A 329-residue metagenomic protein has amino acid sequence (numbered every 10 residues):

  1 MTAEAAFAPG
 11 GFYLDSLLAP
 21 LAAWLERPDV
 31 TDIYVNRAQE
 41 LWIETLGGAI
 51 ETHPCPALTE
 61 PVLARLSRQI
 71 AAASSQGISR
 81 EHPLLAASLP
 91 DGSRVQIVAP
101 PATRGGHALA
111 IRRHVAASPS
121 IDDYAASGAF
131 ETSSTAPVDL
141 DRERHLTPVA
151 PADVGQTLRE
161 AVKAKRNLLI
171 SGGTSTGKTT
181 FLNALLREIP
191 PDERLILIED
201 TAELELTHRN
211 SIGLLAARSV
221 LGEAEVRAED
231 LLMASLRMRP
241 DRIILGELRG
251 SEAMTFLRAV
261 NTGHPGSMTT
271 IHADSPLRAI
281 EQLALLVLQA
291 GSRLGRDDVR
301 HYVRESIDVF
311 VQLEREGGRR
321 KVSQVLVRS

Functional and structural regions predicted by a protein language model:
M1-D91: N-terminal accessory targeting/assembly segments
V35-R37, T45-G47, L89-D91, A99-P101 (+4 more regions): Flexible glycine-/small-residue-rich
E51-A57, R65, A72-K163: P-loop NTP-binding catalytic core
R104-G105, H301-S329: Conserved P-loop NTPase
T147-P151, G155, R159, K165-S171 (+2 more regions): Switch/coupling sub-region of P-loop NTPases
S175: Walker A (P-loop) phosphate-binding loop of P-loop NTPases
K178: Conserved lysine of the Walker
F181: Hydrophobic positions on the alpha1 helix immediately C-terminal to the Walker A/P-loop
